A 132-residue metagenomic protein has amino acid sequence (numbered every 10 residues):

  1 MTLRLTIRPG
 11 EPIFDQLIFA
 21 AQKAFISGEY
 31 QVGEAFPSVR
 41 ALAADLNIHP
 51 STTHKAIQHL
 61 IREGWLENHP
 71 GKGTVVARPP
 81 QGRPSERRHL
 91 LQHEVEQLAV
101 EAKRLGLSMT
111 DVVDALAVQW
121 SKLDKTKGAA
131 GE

Functional and structural regions predicted by a protein language model:
M1-A35, A41, H89-E132: Extreme N-terminal segment that seeds HTH/winged-HTH DNA-binding domains in transcriptional regulators
P9-Q16, H49-Q58, H69-V76: Short, mixed-charge, low-aromatic patches
G10-E11, G28-E29, A44-D45, E67-K72 (+1 more regions): Short hydrophobic/aromatic-rich motifs at helix boundaries and adjacent loops
F14, S38, K72-H89: Short, cationic-aromatic polyanion-contact patches
E29-Y30, E34, H59-G71, V75-P79: Beta-hairpin "wing" of winged helix-turn-helix
A35-E67: N-terminal helix-turn-helix
L46, P80-Q81, K122-K125: Short secondary-structure transition/capping segments
N47, R62, P79, E94-V95: Enrichment for repetitive, rod-forming helical segments
